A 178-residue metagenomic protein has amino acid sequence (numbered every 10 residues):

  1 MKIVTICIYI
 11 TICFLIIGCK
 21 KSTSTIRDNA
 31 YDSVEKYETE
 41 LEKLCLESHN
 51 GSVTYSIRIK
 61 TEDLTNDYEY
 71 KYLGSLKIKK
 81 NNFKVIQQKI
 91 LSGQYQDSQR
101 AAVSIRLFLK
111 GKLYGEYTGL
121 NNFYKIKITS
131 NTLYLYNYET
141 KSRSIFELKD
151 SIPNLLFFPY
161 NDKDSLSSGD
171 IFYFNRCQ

Functional and structural regions predicted by a protein language model:
M1-I6: Positively charged n-region of N-terminal signal peptides that target proteins for export
L15-G18: C-terminal motif of bacterial Sec signal peptides marking the signal peptidase cleavage site
K20-S56, K127-Q178: Acidic, small-residue rich beta-repeat scaffolds with periodic aromatic anchors
E38-N122: Surface-exposed acidic loop/strand-edge motifs in secreted or periplasmic proteins that form small linear binding
